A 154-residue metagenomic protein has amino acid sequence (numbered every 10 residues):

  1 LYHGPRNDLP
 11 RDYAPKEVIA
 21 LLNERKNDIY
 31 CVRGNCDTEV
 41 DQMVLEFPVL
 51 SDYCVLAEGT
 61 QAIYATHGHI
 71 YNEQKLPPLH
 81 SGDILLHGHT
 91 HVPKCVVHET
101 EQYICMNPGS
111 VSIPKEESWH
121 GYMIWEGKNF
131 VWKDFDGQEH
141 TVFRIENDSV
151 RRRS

Functional and structural regions predicted by a protein language model:
L1-E58: Core catalytic region of metal-dependent phosphoesterases/phosphodiesterases, especially metallo-beta-lactamase-like
Y2-R6, E39-Q42, Y64, N72-K75 (+1 more regions): Short acidic/glycine-rich loop or secondary-structure boundary segments that cap or lie
H3-R11, I113-K115, R151-R153: Active-site-proximal loop/helix segment associated with metal-binding centers of metalloenzymes
L22, L56, A65-H67, G109: Generic structural signal for conserved hydrophobic packing positions in ordered secondary structure
K26, I145-S154: Non-catalytic terminal accessory segments
C31, Y64-A65: Short catalytic-loop micro-motif centered on adjacent basic/acidic residues
A62, H69-D148: Conserved beta-sheet core of the metallophosphoesterase superfamily
